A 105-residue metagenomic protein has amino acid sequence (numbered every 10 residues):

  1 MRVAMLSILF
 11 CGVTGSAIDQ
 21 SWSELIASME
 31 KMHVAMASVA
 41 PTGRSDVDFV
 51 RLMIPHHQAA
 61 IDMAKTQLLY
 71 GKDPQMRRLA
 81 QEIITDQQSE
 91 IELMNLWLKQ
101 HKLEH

Functional and structural regions predicted by a protein language model:
R2-M5, C11-H105: His/Met- and acidic-residue-enriched segments that coordinate or traffic transition-metal cofactors and support
